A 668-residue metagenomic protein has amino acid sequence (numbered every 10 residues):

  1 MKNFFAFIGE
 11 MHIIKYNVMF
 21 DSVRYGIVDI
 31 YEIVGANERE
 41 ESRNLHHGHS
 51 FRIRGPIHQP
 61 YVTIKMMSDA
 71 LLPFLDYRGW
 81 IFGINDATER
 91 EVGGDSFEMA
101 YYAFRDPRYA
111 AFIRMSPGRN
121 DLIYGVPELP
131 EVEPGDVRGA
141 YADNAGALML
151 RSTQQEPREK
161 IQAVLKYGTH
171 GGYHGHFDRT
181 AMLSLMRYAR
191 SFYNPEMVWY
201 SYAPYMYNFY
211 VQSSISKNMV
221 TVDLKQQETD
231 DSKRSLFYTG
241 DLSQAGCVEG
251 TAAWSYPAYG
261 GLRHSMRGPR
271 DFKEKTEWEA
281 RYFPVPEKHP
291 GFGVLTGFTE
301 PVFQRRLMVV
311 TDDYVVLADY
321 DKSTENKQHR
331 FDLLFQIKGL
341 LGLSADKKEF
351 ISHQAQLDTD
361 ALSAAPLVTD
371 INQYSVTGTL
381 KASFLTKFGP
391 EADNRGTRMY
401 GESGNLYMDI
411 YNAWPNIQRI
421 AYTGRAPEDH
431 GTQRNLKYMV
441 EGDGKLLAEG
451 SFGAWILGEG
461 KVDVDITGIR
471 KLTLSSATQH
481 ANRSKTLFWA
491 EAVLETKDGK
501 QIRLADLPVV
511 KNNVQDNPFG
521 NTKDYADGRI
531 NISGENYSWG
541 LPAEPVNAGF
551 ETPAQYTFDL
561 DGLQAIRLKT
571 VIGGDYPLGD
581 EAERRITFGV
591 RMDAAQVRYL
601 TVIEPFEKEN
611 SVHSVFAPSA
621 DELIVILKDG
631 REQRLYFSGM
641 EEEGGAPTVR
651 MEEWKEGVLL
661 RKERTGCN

Functional and structural regions predicted by a protein language model:
M1-R54, C247-P257, E279-E287, G293-E300: A compositional/structural signature marking long, glycine- and acidic/polar-rich segments with frequent tryptophans
E10, I14-K15, S22-F192, Y422-T423 (+3 more regions): Carbohydrate-active enzyme catalytic cores, enriched for enzymes that act on polyanionic acidic polysaccharides
M67, N144-G146, I161, R179-A181 (+8 more regions): Residues that flank catalytic or metal-binding motifs in active/ligand-binding sites
R114-T377, K381, F388-Y407, Y411-Y422 (+2 more regions): Catalytic and substrate-binding regions of extracellular carbohydrate-active enzymes, especially polysaccharide lyases
K166, T251-A253, Y320-K322, L334-Q336 (+6 more regions): Residue-level recognition of well-ordered beta-strand positions that form the cores of beta-sheet-rich folds across
K322-N326, L563, F606: Short solvent-exposed strand-capping/beta-turn motif centered on an Asx-Ser/Thr pair
E349-S363, S375, L385-E391, R395-R398 (+3 more regions): Gly-Asp-aromatic-enriched flexible segments
R598-S614: Ser/Thr/Pro-rich, low-complexity mucin-like regions that serve as glycosylated stalks/linkers or repetitive adhesive
